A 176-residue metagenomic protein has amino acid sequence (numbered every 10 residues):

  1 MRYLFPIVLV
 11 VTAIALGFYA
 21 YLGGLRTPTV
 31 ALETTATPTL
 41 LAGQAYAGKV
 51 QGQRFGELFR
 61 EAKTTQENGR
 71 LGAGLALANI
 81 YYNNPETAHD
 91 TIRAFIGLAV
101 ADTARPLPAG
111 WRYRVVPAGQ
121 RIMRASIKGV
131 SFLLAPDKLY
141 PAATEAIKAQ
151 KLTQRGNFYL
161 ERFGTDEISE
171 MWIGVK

Functional and structural regions predicted by a protein language model:
M1-K176: A solvent-exposed interaction/effector surface
